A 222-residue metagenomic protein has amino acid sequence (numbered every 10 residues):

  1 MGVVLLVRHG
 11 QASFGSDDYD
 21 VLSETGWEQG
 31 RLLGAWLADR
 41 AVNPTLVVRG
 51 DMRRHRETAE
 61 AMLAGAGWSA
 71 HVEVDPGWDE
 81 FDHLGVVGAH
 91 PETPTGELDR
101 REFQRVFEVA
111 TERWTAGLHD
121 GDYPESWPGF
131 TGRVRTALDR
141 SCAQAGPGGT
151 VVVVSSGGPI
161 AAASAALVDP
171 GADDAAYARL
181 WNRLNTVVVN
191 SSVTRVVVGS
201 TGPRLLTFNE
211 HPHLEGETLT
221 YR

Functional and structural regions predicted by a protein language model:
G2-V74, P128, R222: Active-site-proximal alpha-helix that buttresses catalytic centers in soluble enzyme cores
V4, G149-S155: Generic beta-sheet signal
G10, G157, N209-E210: Active-site metal-binding loops of divalent metal-dependent hydrolases
R40-N43, S141-G149: Glycine-rich phosphate-binding loop signature in dinucleotide/nucleotide-binding domains
P44-G77, E102-T115, R195-R222: Conserved histidine-centered catalytic loops in small-molecule metabolism enzymes
R49-G50, G132, V154-S155: Short beta-strand scaffold positions
G65-R135: Phosphate-handling substructures
W68, F81-R101, P147-T150, A165-R222: Acidic, low-complexity terminal tails and accessory targeting/binding regions of phosphate-metabolizing enzymes
